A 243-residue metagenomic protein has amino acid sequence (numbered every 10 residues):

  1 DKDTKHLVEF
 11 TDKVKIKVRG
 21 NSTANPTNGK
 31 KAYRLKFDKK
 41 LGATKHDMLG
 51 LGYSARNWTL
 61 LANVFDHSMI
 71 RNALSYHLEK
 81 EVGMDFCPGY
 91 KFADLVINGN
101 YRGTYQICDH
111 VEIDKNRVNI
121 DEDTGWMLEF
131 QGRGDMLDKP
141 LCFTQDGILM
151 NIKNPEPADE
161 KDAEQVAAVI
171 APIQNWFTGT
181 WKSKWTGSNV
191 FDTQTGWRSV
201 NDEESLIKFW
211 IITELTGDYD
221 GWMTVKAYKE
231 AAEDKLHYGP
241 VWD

Functional and structural regions predicted by a protein language model:
D1-D243: Phosphate/dinucleotide-binding and metal-coordinating scaffold of catalytic cores in nucleotide-dependent enzymes
